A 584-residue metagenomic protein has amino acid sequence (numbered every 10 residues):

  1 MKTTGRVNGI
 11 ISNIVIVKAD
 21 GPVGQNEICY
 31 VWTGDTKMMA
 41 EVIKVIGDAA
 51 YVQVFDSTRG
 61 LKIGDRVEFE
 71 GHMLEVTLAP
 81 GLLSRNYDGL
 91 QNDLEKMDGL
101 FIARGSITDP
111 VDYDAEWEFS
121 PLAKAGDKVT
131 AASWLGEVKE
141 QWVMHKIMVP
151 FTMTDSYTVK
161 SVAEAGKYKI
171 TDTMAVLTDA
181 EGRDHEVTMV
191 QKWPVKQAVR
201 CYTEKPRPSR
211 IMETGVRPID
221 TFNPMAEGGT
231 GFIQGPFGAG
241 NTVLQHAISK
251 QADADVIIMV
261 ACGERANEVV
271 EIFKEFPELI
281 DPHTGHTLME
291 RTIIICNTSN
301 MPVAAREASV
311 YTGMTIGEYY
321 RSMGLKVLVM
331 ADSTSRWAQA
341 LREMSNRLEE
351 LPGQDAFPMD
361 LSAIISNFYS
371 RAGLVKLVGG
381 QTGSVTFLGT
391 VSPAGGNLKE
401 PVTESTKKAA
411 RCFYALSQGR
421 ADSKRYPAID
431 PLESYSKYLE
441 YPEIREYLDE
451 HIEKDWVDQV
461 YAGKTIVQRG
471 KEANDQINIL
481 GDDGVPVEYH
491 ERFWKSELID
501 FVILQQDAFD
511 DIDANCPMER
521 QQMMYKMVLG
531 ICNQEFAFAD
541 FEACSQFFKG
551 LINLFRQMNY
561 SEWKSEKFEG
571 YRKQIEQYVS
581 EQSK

Functional and structural regions predicted by a protein language model:
M1-A103: N-terminal accessory targeting/assembly segments
S12, M38, G47-A50, H72 (+5 more regions): Metallocofactor- and cofactor-centric catalytic cores in central/energy metabolism, strongly enriched
I14-K18, A50-D56, Y113-K124, T158-V162 (+1 more regions): Short alpha-helix capping/helix-loop boundary micro-motifs
A19, T33, E70-G71, L90 (+4 more regions): Conserved "cap/hinge" positions at secondary-structure junctions
I43-A49, P80-Q91, W142-G166, D184-V199: Short, compositionally biased
M97-T152, K169-G229, L244-A247, P282-S299 (+1 more regions): P-loop NTPase nucleotide-binding/switch module
T221-F222, G228-L551, R556, K564: P-loop NTPase catalytic core
Q546-S583: Long, highly charged low-complexity segments enriched in Glu/Asp and Lys/Arg with interspersed Ser/Thr
